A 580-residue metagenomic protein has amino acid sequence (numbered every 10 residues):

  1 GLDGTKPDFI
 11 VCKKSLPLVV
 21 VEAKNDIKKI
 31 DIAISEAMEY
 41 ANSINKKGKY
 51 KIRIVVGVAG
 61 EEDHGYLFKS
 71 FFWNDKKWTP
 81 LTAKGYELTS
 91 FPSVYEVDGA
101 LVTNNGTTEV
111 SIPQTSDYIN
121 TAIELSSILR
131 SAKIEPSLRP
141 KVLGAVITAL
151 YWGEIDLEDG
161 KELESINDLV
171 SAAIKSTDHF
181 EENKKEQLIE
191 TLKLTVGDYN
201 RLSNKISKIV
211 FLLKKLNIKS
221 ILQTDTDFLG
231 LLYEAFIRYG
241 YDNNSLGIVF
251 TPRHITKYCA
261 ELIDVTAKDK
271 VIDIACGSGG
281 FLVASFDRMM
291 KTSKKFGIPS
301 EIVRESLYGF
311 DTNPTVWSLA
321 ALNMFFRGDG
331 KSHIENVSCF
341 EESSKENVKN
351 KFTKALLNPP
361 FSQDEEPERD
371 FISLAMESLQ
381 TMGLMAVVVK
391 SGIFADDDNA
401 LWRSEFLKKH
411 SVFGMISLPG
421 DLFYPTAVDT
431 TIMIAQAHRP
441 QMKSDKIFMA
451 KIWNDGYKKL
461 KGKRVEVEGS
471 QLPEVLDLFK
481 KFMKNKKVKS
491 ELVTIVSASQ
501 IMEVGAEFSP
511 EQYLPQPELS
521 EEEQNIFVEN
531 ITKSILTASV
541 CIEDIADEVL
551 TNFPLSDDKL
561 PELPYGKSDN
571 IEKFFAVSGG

Functional and structural regions predicted by a protein language model:
G1-S15: Active-site metal-binding core of divalent-cation-utilizing nuclease and nuclease-like domains
D8, L18, R53, T353 (+1 more regions): Conserved acidic residues
S15, A23-D31: Short beta-strand-loop-alpha-helix junction that forms the active-site gateway of nucleic-acid-processing nucleases
P17-V20, T115-S137, F211-N217: Short amphipathic alpha-helical segments and their helix-coil junctions
K28-W78: Nucleic-acid nuclease catalytic cores
K84-D98, N336, E341-S343, N347-G579: A conserved structural/catalytic subdomain of Rossmann-like adenosyl-cofactor enzymes
K141-G240: Long recognition/docking surfaces used for binding and targeting
L246-S362, R369-D370, E377, M382 (+1 more regions): Conserved S-adenosyl-L-methionine
